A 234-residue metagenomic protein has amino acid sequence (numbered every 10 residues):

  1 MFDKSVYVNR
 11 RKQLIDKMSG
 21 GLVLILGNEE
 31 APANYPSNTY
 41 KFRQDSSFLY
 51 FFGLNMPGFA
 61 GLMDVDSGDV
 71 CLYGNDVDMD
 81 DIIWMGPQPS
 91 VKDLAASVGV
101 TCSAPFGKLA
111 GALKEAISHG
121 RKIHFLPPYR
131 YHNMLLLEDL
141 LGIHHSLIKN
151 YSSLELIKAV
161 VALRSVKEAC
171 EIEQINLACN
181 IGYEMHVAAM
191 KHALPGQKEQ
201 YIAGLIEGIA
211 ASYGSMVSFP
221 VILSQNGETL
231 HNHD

Functional and structural regions predicted by a protein language model:
M1-E184: A composition/biophysics-driven feature that prefers long, compositionally simple stretches
K4, S165, H192-G196, H231-D234: Hydrophobic alpha-helical scaffolding
A33-F42, L141, L154-A159, Q197-D234: Short catalytic-site patches enriched in acidic/histidine residues that coordinate or position cofactors/metals
V161, V187-K191, E228: A broad detector of the eukaryotic-type serine/threonine protein kinase catalytic domain
K167-Y213, S218-F219: Active-site pocket-lining segments that scaffold enzyme catalytic pockets across diverse folds
